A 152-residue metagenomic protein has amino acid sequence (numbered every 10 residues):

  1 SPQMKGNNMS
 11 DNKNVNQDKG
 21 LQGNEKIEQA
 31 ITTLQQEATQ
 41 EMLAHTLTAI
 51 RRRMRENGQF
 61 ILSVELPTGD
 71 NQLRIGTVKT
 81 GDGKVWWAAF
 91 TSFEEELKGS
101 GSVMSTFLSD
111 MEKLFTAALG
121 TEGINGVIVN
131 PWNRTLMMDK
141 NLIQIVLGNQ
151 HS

Functional and structural regions predicted by a protein language model:
K5, M9-S152: An interfacial alpha-helical scaffold signature
